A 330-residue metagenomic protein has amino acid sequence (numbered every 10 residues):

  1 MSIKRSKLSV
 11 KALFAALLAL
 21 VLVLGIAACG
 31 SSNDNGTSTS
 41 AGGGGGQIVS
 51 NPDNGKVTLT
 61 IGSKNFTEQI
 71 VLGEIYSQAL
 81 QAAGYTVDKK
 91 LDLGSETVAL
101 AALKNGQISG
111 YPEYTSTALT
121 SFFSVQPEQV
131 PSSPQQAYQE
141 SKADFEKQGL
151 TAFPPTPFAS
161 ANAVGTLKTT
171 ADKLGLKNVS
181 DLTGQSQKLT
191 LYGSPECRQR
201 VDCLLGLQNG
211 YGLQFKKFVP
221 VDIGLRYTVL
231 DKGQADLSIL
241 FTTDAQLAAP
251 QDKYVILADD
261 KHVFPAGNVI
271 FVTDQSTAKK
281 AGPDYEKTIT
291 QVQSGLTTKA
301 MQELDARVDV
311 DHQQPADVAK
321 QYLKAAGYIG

Functional and structural regions predicted by a protein language model:
L24-A28: C-terminal motif of bacterial Sec signal peptides marking the signal peptidase cleavage site
G30-N33: Bacterial signal peptide processing site
S40-E74, L91-S95, E196-Q199: Extracytoplasmic "Venus flytrap"
E74-A82, T97-I108, S124, L205-G210 (+1 more regions): Short helices/loops that flank or line small-molecule/ion binding pockets
K89-A101, P195, K216-T228: Short helix-initiation/N-cap motifs at beta->coil->alpha
T115-Q126, E140-S141, V229-I256: A ligand-binding cleft/hinge motif common to bilobed small-molecule-binding domains
P131-T190, Q275, S294-T298: A conserved helix-loop-strand patch within extracytoplasmic ligand-binding domains of the periplasmic binding
L150, T156-S160, L247-V292: Periplasmic-binding protein-like
